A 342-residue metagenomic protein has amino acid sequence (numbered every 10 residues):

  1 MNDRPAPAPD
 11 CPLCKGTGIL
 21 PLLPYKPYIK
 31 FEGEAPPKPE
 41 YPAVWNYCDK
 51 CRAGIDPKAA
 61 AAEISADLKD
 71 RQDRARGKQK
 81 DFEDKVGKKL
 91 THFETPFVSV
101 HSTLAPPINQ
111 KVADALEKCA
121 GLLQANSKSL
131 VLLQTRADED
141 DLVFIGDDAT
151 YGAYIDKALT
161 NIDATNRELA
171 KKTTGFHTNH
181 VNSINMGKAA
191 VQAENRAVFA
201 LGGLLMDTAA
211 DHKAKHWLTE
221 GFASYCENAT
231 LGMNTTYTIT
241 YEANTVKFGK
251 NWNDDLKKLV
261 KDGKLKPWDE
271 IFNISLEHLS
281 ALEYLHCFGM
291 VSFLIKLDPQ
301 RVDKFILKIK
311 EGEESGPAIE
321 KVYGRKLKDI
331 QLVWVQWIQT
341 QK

Functional and structural regions predicted by a protein language model:
M1-K89: Pro/Ala/Gly-rich low-complexity, hydrophilic intrinsically disordered segments
K15, L205-A209, I295: Protein kinase-like catalytic domain
P21, L130-L133, T236-Y237: Short, polar/charged, Gly/Pro-enriched helix-capping and turn/loop motifs at alpha-helix termini and inter-helix linkers
L23-Y25, A153-K157, T235-Y241: Short, solvent-exposed loop/turn and secondary-structure capping segments
K38, P42, T103-Q110, H278-A281 (+1 more regions): Charge-dense, low-complexity intrinsically disordered segments
G87-K215, E314-A318: Juxtacatalytic substrate-recognition/specificity segment
D163-S183, Q192, A210-K342: Acidic/His/Gly-enriched intrinsically disordered linker/tail segments that often contain short helix/coil "MoRF-like"
